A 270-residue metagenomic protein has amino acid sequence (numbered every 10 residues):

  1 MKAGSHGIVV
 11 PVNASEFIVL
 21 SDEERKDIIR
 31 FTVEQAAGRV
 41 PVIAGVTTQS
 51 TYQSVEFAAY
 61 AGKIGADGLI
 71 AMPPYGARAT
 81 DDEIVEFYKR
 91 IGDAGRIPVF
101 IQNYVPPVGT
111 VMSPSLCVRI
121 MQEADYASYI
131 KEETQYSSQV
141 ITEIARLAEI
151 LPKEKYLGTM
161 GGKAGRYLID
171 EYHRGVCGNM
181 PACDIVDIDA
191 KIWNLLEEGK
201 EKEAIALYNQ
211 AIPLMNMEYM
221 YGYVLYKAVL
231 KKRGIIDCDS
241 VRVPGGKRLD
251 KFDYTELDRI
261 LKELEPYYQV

Functional and structural regions predicted by a protein language model:
M1, I169-V270: Structured C-terminal cap/extension of enzyme domains
M1, V33, G92, M121-Q122 (+2 more regions): N-terminal cationic-hydrophobic initiation segments that often serve targeting/anchoring roles
M1-G109: Active-site beta->alpha loop and helix N-cap motifs at the rims of alpha/beta catalytic domains
E24, I28, Q53, F57 (+9 more regions): General structural feature for long, well-ordered alpha-helical segments within catalytic domains of soluble enzymes
T32, A61, I91, I130 (+3 more regions): Conserved, mostly hydrophobic/aromatic
A37, R96, D125, P152-K153 (+1 more regions): Residue-level recognition of short, structured coil/turn motifs that connect secondary structure elements
V105-Y219: Catalytic alpha/beta core domains of metabolic enzymes, predominantly
